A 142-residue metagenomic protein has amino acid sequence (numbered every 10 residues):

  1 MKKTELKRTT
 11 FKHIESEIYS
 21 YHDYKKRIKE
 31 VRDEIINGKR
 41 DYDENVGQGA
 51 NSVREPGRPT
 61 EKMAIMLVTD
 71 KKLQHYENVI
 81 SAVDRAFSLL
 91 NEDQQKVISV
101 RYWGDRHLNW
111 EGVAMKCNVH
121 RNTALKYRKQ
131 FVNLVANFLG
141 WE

Functional and structural regions predicted by a protein language model:
M1-S88, G112, L139-E142: N-terminal interaction/assembly modules
N91: Short, well-ordered alpha-helical segments that carry or flank key catalytic/ligand-binding motifs at enzyme/regulatory
V97-I98: A short pre-motif secondary-structure segment
R101-Y102: Short helix-to-turn junction characteristic of helix-turn-helix DNA-binding domains, especially the helix
D105-N122: Helix-turn-helix DNA-binding module
N118-G140: DNA-recognition helix of helix-turn-helix
